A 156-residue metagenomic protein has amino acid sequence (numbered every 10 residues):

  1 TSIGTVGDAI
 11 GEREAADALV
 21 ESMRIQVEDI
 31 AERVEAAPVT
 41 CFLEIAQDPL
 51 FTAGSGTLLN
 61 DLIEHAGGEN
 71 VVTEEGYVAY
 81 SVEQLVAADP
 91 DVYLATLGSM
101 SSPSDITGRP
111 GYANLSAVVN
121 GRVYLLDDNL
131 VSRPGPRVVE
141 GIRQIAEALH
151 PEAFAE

Functional and structural regions predicted by a protein language model:
T1-D48, E69-T73, G121-E156: Extracytoplasmic substrate-binding proteins
A31, T52-G56, E83, S104-I106: Short, well-ordered secondary-structure micro-motifs
P49-A53, A95, S102-P103, R133-G135: Short, solvent-exposed loop/turn elements at domain surfaces
T52-V78: Alpha-helical, coiled-coil/dimerization segments enriched in small aliphatic residues
V78-A79, R109: Structural motif corresponding to alpha-helix initiation and N-cap regions
A79-G98: Proline-aspartate-enriched helix->loop->beta-strand connector
S104-V119: Ligand-binding "clamshell"
